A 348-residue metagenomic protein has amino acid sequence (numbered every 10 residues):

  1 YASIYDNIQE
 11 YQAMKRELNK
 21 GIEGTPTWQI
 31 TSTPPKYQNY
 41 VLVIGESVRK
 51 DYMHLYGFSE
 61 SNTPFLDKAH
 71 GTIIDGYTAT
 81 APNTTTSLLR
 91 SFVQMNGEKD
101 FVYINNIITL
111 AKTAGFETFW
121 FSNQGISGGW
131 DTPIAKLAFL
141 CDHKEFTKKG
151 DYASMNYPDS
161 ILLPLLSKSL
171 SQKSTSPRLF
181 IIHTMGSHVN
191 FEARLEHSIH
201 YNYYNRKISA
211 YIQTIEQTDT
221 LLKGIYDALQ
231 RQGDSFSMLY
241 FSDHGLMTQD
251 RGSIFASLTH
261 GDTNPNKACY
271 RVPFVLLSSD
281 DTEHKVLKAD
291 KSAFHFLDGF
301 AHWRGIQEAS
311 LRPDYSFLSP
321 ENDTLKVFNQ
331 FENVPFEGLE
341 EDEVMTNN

Functional and structural regions predicted by a protein language model:
Y1-V43, S47-N202, C269-R271, A293 (+1 more regions): Active-site-proximal alpha/beta segments of enzymes that process anionic O-linked groups
V41-L42, Q217-S257, L297, A301: Metal-dependent active-site segment of extracytoplasmic phospho-/sulfohydrolases and closely related
G57-S61, D234-S279: Histidine-centered active-site microenvironments of extracellular/periplasmic hydrolases and transferases
I107, L162, L166, T214 (+1 more regions): Alpha-helical packing segments of well-folded alpha/beta enzyme cores
T109, I126, D227-Q232, G252 (+3 more regions): Membrane-interface soluble catalytic domains
W120-S122, L179-G186, I212-I215, S237-S242 (+1 more regions): Short beta-strand segments
T147, H200-R206, S278-E283: Short glycine/proline-rich turn/loop motifs
L195-I215: A solvent-exposed, charged loop/short amphipathic helix patch at secondary-structure junctions
